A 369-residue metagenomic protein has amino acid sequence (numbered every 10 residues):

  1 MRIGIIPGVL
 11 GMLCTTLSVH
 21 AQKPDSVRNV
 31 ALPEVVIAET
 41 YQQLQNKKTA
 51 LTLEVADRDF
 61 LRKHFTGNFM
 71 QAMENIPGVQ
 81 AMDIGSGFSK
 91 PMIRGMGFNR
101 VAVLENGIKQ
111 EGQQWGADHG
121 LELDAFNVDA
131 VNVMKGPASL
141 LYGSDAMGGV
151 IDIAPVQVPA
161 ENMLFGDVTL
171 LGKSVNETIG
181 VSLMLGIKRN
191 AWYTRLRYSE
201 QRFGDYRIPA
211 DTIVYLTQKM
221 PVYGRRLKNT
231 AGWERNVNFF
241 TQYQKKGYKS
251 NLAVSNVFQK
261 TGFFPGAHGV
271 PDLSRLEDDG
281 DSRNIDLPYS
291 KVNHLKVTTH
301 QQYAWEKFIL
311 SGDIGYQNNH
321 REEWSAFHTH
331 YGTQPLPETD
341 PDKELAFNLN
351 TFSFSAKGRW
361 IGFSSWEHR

Functional and structural regions predicted by a protein language model:
Q22-R62: Short, acidic, small-residue-rich periplasmic hinge/interaction motif at the N-terminus of Gram-negative outer-membrane
P33, S89, G149, L164-G166 (+4 more regions): Hydrophobic, lipid-facing positions within transmembrane beta-strands of outer-membrane proteins
T49-N68, P91-G95, G172: Short, polar/charged loop or turn motifs at beta-strand boundaries
F69-A72, G87-M92, L104, D118-L121 (+3 more regions): N-terminal periplasmic accessory domains that precede and gate Gram-negative outer-membrane beta-barrel machines
I108-K135: Short acidic/polar hinge/loop motifs at secondary-structure boundaries that mediate gating or recognition
L164-V168, T194-L196, S250-L252, F308-I314 (+1 more regions): Transmembrane beta-strands of outer-membrane beta-barrel proteins
N176-R202, Y215-F264, T299, F363: Transmembrane beta-barrel wall of Gram-negative outer-membrane proteins
K228-E234, Y248-Y303, N318-N350: Flexible loop and strand-edge segments within Gram-negative outer membrane beta-barrel domains
